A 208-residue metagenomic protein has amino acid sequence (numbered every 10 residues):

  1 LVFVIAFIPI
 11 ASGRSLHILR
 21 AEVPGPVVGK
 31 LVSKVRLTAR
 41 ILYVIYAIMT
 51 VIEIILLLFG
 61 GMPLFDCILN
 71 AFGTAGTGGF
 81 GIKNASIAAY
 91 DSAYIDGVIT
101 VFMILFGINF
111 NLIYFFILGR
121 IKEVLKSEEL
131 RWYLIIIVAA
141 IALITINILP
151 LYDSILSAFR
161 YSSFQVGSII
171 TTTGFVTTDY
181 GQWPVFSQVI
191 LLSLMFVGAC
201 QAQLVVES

Functional and structural regions predicted by a protein language model:
L1-S208: Membrane-proximal intracellular helices of multi-pass ion channels
